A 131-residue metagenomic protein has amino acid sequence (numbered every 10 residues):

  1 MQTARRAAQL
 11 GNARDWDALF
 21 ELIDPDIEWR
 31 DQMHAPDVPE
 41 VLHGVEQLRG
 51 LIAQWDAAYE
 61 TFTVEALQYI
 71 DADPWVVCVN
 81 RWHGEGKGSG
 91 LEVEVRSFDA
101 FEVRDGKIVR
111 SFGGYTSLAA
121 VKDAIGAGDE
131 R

Functional and structural regions predicted by a protein language model:
M1-R131: C-terminal and inter-domain tail/linker signature
